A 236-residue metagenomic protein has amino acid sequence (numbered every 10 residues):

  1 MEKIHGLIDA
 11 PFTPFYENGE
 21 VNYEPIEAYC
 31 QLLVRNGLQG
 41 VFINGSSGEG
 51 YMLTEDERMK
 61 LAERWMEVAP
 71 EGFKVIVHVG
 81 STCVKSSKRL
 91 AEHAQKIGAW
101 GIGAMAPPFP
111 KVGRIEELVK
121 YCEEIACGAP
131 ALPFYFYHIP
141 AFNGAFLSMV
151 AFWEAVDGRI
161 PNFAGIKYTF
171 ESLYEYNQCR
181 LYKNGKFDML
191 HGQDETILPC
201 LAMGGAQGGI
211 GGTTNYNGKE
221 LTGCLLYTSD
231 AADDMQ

Functional and structural regions predicted by a protein language model:
E2, D9, P14-E17, Y23-G144: Active-site beta->alpha loop and helix N-cap motifs at the rims of alpha/beta catalytic domains
G37, G98, K186, G204-G205: Glycine-centered loop/turn motif at secondary-structure junctions
K60, K85, L173-Y174, E195-T196 (+1 more regions): Short alpha-helical
V75-H78, A164-Y168, I210: Short catalytic-loop micro-motif centered on adjacent basic/acidic residues
G103-P108, Q207-E220: Glycine-rich phosphate-binding active-site loops on the catalytic face of alpha/beta enzymes
F109-G113, E124-G204: Ligand/cofactor pocket segment of small-molecule handling proteins
G223-L225: Generic hydrophobic alpha-helical segments
Y227-Q236: Single conserved hydrophobic/aromatic residue that forms the stacking wall/gate of nucleotide- or nucleobase-binding
